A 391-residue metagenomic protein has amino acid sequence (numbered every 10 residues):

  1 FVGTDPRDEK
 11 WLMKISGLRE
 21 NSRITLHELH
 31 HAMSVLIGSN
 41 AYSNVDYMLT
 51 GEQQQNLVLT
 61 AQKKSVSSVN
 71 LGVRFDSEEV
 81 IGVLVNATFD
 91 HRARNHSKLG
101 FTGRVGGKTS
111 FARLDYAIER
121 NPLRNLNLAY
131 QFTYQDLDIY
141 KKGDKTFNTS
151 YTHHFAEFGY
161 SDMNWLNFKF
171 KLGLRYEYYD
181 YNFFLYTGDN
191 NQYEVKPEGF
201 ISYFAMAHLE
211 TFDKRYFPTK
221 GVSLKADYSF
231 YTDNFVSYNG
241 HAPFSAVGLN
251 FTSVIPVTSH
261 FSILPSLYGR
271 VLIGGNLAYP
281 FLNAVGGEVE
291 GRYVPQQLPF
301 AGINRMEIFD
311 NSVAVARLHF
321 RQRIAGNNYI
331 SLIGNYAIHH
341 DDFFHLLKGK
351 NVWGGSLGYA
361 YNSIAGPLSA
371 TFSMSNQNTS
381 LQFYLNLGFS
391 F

Functional and structural regions predicted by a protein language model:
F1-G3: A short, amphipathic beta-strand motif
P6-D8, G17, S22-Y216, V285-P299 (+3 more regions): Gram-negative/organellar outer-membrane beta-barrel architecture
S68, V73, F200-I324: C-terminal outer-membrane beta-barrel translocator/porin domains of Gram-negative envelope proteins and their
T133-Q135, E177-Y179, D227-F235, R270-G274 (+1 more regions): Short glycine-rich beta-strand segments
T146, N304-E307, D341-L347: Short, glycine/charged-rich beta-strand-loop motifs at protein surfaces that mediate ligand recognition and catalysis
L166-F168, S259-F261, G326-N328: Secondary-structure transition into beta-strands, especially the periplasmic turns and strand N-termini that construct
F261, L267, I273, K350 (+1 more regions): Predominantly the C-terminal beta-signal and adjacent terminal strand-loop region of outer-membrane beta-barrel
H319-W353: C-terminal hydrophobic structural anchor segments that stabilize assembly/packing rather than catalytic chemistry
